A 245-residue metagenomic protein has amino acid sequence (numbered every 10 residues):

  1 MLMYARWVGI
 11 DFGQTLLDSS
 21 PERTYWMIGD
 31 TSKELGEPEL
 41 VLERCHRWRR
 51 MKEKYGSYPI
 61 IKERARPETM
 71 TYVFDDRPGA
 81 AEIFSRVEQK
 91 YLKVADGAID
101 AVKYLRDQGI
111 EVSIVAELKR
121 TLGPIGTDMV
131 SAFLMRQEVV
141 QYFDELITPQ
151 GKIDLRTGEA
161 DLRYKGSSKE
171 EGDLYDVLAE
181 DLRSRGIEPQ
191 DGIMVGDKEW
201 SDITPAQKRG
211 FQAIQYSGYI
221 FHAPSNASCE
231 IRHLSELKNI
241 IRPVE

Functional and structural regions predicted by a protein language model:
M1-I10, D18, L35, I99 (+2 more regions): Asp-based, Mg2+/Mn2+-dependent phosphohydrolase catalytic module
L2-D100, D107-Q108, K119, G123-P124: N-terminal helical cap/lid subdomain that shapes the substrate entry/recognition surface in HAD-like hydrolases
